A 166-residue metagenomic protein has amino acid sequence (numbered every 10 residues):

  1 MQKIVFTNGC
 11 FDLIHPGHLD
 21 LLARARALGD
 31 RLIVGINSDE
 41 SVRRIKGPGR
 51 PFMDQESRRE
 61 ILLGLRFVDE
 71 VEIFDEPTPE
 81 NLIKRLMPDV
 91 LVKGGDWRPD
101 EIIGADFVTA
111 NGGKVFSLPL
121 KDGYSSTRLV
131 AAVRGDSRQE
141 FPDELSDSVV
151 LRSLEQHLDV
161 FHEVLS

Functional and structural regions predicted by a protein language model:
M1-S166: Nucleotidyltransferase catalytic core that binds NTPs
